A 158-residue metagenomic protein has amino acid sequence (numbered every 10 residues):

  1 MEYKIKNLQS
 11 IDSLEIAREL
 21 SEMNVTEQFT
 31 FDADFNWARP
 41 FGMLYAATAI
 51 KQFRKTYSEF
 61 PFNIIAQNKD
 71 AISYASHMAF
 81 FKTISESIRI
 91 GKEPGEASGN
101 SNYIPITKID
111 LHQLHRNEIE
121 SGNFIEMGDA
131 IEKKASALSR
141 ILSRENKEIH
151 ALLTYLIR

Functional and structural regions predicted by a protein language model:
M1-E86: N-terminal assembly/transducer modules of large multi-domain enzymes, emphasizing dimerization/partner-binding
L8-I16, A38-M43, E120-I131, E148-L153: Phosphate/oxyanion-binding active-site loops and adjacent basic polyanion-contact surfaces
D34, A38, N63, N123 (+1 more regions): Conserved aromatic-histidine-acidic binding/catalytic patches
A47-A49, A135-R158: Conserved ATP-binding N-box helix of the HATPase_c
H77, H112-H115, H150: Histidine (H) residue identity feature
H77-N102: A glycine-rich helix N-cap at a beta->alpha junction
S101-R144: Helix-loop-beta hinge of the Bergerat
